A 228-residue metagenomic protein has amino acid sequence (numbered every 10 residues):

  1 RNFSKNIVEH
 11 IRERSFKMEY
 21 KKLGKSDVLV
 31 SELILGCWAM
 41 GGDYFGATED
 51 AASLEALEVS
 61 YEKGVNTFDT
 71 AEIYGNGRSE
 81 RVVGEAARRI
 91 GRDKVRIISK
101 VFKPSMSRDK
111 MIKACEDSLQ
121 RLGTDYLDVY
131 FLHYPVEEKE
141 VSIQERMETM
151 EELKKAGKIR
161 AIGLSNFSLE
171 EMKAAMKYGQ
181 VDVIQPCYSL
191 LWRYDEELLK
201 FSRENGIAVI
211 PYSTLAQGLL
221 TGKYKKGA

Functional and structural regions predicted by a protein language model:
R1-K17: Short, Lys/Arg-enriched N-terminal segments with co-localized hydrophobic residues within the first ~10-30 amino acids
R12-V95: N-terminal binding-site loop/beta-alpha segment at the start of enzyme catalytic domains that lines or forms
L23, L35, S53, F68 (+8 more regions): Conserved, mostly hydrophobic/aromatic
L29-L33, G64-N66, G91-V95, T124-D128 (+4 more regions): Short, well-ordered coil/turn segments that N-cap beta-strands
A39-A51, K100-D109, E138-K139: Active-site mouth loops of central-metabolism enzymes
A47-S60, S107-L122, S168-A174: Short, acidic/polar
Q120-E138: Active-site groove signature of glycoside hydrolases
P135-A228: Beta/alpha (TIM)-barrel catalytic core signal, keyed to glycine-rich beta->alpha loops juxtaposed to Asp/Glu that bind
